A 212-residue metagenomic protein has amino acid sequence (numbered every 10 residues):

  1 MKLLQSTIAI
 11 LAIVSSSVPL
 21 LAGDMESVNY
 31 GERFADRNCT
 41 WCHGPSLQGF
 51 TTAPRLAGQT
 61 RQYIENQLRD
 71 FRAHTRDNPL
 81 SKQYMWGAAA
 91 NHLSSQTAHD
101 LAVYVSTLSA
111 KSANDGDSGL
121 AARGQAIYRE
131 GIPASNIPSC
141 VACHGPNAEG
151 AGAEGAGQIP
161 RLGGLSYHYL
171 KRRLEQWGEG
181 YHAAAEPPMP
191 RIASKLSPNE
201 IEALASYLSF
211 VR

Functional and structural regions predicted by a protein language model:
M1-I8: Bacterial N-terminal signal peptides that target proteins for export
I8-S17: Bacterial N-terminal signal peptides
P19-A35, G49-P54, T107-A134: Electrostatic cytochrome c docking/interface patches
V28-H74: The feature marks the first
E32-R37, G49, R129-V141, G152-A153 (+3 more regions): Sequence context surrounding c-type heme c attachment/ligation sites in exported
N38-P45, L101, I137-A148, L204 (+1 more regions): The canonical Cys-X-X-Cys-His
F50-A57, F71-G116, G155-R161, G178-V211: Axial heme c-ligation environment in periplasmic c-type cytochrome domains
Q59-Q62, Q67, P160, L165-S166 (+1 more regions): Extracellular/lumenal glycan-associated surfaces
